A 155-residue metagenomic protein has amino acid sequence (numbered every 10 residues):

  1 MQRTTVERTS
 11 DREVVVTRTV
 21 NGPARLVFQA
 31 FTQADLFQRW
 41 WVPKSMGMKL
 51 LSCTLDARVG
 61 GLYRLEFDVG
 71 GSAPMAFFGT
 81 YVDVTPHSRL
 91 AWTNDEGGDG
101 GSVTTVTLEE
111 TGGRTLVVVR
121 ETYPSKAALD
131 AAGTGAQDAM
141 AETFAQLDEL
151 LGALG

Functional and structural regions predicted by a protein language model:
M1-G47: Hydrophobic ligand-binding cavity/cleft-lining segments
D11-T17, A24, L50, L62 (+4 more regions): Intrinsic-disorder/low-complexity, polar/charged segments enriched in Ser/Thr/Lys/Arg/Asp/Glu/Gln
E13, A91-E142: Beta-strand/loop substructures that line and gate deep hydrophobic ligand-binding cavities in soluble
V15-V16, D35-P74: Short beta-edge strand/loop motif at the mouth of beta-sheet-based domains
R18, S52-L55, F77-D83, N94 (+1 more regions): Hydrophobic/aromatic beta-strand elements that line small-molecule binding cavities or substrate pockets in beta-rich
A24-R25, A57-R58, V82-S88, T107-L116: A short, structured loop/turn motif at beta-sheet edges
V27, F37, Y63-L65, Y81 (+4 more regions): Hydrophobic pocket/interface hotspot
L151-G155: Short, highly charged C-terminal tails/helix-capping segments
